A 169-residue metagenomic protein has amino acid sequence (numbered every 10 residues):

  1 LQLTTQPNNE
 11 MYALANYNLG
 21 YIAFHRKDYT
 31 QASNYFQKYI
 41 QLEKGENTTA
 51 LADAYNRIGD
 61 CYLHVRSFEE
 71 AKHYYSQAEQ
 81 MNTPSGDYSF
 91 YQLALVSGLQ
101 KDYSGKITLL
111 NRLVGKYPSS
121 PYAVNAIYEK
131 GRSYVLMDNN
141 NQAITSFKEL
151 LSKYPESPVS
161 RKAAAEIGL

Functional and structural regions predicted by a protein language model:
L1-L169: Acidic, polar-rich low-complexity tracts and alpha-helical solenoid repeat scaffolds
